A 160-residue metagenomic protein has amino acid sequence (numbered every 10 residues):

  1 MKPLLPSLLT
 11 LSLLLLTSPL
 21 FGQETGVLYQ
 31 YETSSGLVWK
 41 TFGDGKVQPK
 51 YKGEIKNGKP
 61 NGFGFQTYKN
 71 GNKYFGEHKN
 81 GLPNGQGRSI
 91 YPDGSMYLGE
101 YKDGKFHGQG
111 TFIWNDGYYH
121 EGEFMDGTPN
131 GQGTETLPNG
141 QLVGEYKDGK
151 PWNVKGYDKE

Functional and structural regions predicted by a protein language model:
M1-L5: Positively charged n-region of N-terminal signal peptides that target proteins for export
S7-T17: Bacterial N-terminal signal peptides
S18-E160: Glycine/tyrosine- and acidic-biased, solvent-exposed loop/turn segments at the edges of beta-strands
